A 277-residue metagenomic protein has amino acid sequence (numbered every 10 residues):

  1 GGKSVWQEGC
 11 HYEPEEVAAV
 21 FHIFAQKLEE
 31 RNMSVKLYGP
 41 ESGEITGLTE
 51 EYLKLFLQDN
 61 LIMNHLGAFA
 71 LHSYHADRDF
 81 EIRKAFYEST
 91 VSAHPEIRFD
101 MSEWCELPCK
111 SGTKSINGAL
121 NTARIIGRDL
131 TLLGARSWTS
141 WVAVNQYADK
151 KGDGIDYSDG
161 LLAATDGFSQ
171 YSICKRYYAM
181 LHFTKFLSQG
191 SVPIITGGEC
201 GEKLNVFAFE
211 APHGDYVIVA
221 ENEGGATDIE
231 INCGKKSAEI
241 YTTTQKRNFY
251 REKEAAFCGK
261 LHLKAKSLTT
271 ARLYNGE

Functional and structural regions predicted by a protein language model:
G1-F56, H75-E88, S92: Active-site cleft segment of glycoside hydrolase catalytic domains centered on the general acid/base Glu
K36-G39, G67-A70, R98-E103, R136-W141 (+1 more regions): Structural recognition of the beta-strand scaffold that forms the well-ordered cores of secreted hydrolase catalytic
S42-G67, K110-G118, K150: Substrate-binding cleft/loops of secretory-pathway carbohydrate-active enzymes
G67-H94, P108-I116: Substrate-binding/catalytic cleft of secreted carbohydrate-active enzymes, primarily glycoside hydrolases
R98-L181, I194-E199: Aromatic/acidic polysaccharide-binding cleft in carbohydrate-active enzymes
E199-K236, K266: Carbohydrate-binding surface patches
A226-E252: Beta-strand-rich binding/interaction modules
K253-E277: C-terminal beta-strand-rich structural cap/linker in extracellular carbohydrate-active enzymes
